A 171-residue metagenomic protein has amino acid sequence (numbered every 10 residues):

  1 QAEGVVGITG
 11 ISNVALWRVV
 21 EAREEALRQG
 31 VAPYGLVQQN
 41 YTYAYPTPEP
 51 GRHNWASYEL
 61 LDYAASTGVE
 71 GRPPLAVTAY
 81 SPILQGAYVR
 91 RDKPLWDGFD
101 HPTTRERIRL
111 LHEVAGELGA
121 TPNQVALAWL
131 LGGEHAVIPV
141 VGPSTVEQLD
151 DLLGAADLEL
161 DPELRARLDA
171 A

Functional and structural regions predicted by a protein language model:
Q1-D169: Beta/alpha (TIM)-barrel catalytic core signal, keyed to glycine-rich beta->alpha loops juxtaposed to Asp/Glu that bind
